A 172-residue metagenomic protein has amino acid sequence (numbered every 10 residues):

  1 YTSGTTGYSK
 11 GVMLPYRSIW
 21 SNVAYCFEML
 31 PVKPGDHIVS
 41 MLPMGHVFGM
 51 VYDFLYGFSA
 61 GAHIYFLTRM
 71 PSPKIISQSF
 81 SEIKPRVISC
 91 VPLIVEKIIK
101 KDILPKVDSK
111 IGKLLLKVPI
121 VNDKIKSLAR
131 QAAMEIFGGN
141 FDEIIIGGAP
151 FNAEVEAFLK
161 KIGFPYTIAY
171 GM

Functional and structural regions predicted by a protein language model:
Y1-V23: Conserved AMP-binding A3 loop
T2-T5, I38, I88, L159 (+1 more regions): Conserved S/T- and glycine-rich ATP-binding loop of Class I adenylate-forming
T5-Y8, V12, M50, A149 (+1 more regions): Gly/Ser/Thr-rich helix-start
L14, C90, F151: A conserved hydrophobic position in a structured secondary element of the catalytic/binding core that shapes
W20-H37, M44-Q131, N140, K161-P165: Conserved AMP-binding/adenylation subdomain of ANL enzymes
M41, L67, I146-G147, I168: Thr-Gly-centered strand-to-loop micro-motif
L93, G147-V155, T167-M172: Conserved A3 ("GATE") glycine/threonine-rich loop of ANL adenylate-forming enzymes
Q131-I136, F141-A149, A153-K161: Alpha/beta-hydrolase fold catalytic core
